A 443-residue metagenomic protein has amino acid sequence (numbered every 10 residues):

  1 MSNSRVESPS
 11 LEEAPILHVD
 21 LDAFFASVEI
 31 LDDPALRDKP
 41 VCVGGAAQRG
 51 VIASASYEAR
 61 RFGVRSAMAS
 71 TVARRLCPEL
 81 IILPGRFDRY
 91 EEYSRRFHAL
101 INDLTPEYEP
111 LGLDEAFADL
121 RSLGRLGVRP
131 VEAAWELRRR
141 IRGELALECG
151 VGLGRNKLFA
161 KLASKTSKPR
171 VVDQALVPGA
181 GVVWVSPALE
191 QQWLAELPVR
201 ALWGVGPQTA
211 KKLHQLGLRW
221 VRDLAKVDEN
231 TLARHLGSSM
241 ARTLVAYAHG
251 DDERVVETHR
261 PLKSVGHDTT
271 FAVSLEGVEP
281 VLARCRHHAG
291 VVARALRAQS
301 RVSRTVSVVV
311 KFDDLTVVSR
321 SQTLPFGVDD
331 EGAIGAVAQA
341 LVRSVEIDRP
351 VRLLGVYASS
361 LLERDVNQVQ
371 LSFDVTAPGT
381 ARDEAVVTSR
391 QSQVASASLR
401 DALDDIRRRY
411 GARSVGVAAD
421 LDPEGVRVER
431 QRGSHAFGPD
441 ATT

Functional and structural regions predicted by a protein language model:
M1-T243, V256, R294, P378-T443: Gly/Gly-Pro- and Ser/Thr-rich, intrinsically disordered tail segments characteristic of DNA damage-repair and tolerance
P9, A201, T209-V351, E363 (+1 more regions): DNA-contacting surface of Y-family translesion DNA polymerases
F24, A47-R49, D313-V317, L361-R364: Short, charged/polar surface micro-motifs in flexible loops or helix N-caps
K39, C149, R304-V306, L354 (+1 more regions): Change "...and in nucleic-acid phosphodiester-cleaving endonucleases..." to "...and in nucleic-acid processing enzymes
S54-A55, V318-T323, V369: Short acidic, glycine/proline-rich loop/turn micro-motifs
L120, L153-K157, A248, V310-F312 (+2 more regions): A general secondary-structure junction signal
K161-A163, S319-S321, V366-N367, V428: Short, well-ordered secondary-structure micro-motifs
V328-R409: C-terminal hydrophobic structural anchor segments that stabilize assembly/packing rather than catalytic chemistry
